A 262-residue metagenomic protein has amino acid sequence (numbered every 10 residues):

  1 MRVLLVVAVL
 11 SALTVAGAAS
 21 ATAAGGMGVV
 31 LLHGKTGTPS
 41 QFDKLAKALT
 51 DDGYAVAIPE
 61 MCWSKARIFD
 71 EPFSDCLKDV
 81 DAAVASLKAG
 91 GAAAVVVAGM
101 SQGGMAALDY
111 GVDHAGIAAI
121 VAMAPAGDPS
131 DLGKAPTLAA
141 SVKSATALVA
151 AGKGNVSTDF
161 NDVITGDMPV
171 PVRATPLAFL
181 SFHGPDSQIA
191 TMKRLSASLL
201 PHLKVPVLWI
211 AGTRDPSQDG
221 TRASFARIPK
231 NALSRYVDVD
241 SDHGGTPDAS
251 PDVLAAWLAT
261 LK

Functional and structural regions predicted by a protein language model:
K35-A46, G220-T221: The serine-hydrolase catalytic nucleophile loop
Q41, D70-A89: Alpha/beta-hydrolase active-site loop
L49-A66: Conserved alpha/beta-hydrolase
A98-G103, A107: Gly/Ala-rich beta-loop-alpha elbow adjacent to hydrolase catalytic centers
M123-S198: Accessory cap/linker subdomain of secreted extracellular hydrolases
L203, W209-A211: Short beta-strand/loop motif that positions the catalytic acidic residue of the alpha/beta-hydrolase fold
P216-R222, T246: Conserved alpha/beta-hydrolase "acid-adjacent" motif
V239-P251: Catalytic histidine-centered segment of alpha/beta-hydrolase-like enzymes
